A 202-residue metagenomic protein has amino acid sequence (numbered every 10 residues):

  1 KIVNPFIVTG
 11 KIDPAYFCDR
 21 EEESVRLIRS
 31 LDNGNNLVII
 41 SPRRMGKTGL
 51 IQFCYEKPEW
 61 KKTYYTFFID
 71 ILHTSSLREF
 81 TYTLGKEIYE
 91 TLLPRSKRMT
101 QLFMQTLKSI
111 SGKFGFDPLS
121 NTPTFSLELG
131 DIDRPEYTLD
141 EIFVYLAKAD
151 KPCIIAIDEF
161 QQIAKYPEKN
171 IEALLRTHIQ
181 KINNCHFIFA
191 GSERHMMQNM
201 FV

Functional and structural regions predicted by a protein language model:
K1-L37, P42: A short, basic N-terminal segment
V8, T66, A156-D158: Short beta-strands and strand-loop turn motifs
V25, Q52, Y82, K169-A173: Surface-exposed alpha-helical interface segments used for non-catalytic interactions
G34, L72-S76, Q162, S192-M196: Conserved nucleotide-binding/hydrolysis micro-motifs of P-loop NTPases
L37, F67-I69, I188: Hydrophobic/aromatic beta-strand patches that form the interior of the parallel beta-sheet core in alpha/beta enzyme
P42-M45, G49-I154: P-loop NTPase nucleotide-binding core
S126-R194, V202: Conserved Walker B catalytic segment
